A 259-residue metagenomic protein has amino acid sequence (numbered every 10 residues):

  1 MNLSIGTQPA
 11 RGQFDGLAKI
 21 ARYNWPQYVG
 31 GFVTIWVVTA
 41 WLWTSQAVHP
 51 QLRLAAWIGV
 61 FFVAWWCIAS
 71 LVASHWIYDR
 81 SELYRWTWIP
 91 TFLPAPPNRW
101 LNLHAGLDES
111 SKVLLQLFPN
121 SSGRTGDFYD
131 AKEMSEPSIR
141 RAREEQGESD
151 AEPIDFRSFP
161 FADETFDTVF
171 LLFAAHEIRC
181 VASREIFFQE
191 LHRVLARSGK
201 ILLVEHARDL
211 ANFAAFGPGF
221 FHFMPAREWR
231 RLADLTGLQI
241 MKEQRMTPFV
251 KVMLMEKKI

Functional and structural regions predicted by a protein language model:
F14-V33, T39-P94: Class I SAM-dependent methyltransferase Rossmann-like catalytic core, especially the SAM/SAH-binding loop
R99-N102, G106-S158: Class I SAM-dependent methyltransferase SAM/SAH-binding core
F156-V169: A short acidic, Gly/Pro-enriched loop at the edge of an enzyme's catalytic core that lines a small-molecule cofactor
D167-A182: A short SAM/SAH-binding and catalytic strip from SAM-dependent methyltransferases
R184-R197: A short glycine-rich, Lys/Arg-flanked "PGG" loop and its adjoining helix->strand segment in the class I
S198-E205: Conserved beta-strand signature within the Rossmann-like core of class I S-adenosyl-L-methionine
F221-G237: Short alpha-helix
T236-I259: Core SAM-dependent methyltransferase catalytic element
